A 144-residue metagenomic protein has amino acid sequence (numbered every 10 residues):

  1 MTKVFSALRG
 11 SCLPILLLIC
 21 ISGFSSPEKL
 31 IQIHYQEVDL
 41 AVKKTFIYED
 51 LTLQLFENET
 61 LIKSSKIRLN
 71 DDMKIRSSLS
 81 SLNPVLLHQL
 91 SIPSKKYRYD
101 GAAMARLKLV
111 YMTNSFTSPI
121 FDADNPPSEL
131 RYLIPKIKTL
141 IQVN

Functional and structural regions predicted by a protein language model:
T2-C12: Bacterial N-terminal signal peptides that target proteins for export
K3, L16-L18, S94: Exposed boundary/loop context
S11-S22: Bacterial N-terminal signal peptides
G23-M73: N-terminal export/targeting and maturation segments
S26-V38, S65, Q89-N144: Short, well-ordered, aromatic-rich surface patches in folded extracellular/luminal domains
D50-L55, M73, V85, P126-E129 (+1 more regions): Short, low-complexity, polar/charged sequence segments that are solvent-exposed and flexible
I62-K96: Mature extracytoplasmic domains of secretory-pathway proteins
